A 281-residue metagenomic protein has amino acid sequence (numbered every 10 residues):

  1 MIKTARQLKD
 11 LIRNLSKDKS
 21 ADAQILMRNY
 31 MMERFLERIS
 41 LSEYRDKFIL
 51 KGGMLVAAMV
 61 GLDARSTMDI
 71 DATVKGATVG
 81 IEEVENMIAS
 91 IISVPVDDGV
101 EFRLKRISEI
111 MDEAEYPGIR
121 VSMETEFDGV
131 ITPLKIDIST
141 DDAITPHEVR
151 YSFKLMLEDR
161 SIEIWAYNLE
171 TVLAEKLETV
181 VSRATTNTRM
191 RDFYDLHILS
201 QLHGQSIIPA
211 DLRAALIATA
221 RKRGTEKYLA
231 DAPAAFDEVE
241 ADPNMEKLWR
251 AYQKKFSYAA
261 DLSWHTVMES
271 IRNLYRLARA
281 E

Functional and structural regions predicted by a protein language model:
M1-F48, A57-S66, I70-E281: Structured mid-to-C-terminal alpha-helical surface segments
